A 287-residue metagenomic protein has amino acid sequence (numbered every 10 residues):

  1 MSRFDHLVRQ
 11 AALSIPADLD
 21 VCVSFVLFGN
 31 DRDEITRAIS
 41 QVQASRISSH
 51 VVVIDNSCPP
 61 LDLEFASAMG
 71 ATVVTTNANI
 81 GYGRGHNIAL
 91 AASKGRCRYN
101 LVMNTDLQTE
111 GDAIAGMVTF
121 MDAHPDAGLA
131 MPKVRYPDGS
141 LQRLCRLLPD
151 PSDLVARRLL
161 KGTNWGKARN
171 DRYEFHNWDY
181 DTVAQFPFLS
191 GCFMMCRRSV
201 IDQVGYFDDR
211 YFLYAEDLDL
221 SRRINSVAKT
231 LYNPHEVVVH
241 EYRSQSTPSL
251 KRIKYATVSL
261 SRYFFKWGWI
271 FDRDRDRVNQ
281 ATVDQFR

Functional and structural regions predicted by a protein language model:
S2, D219-R222, S226-R287: Active-site-adjacent helix/loop segment of glycosyltransferases that harbors family-specific signature motifs
N30-A44: Short, well-formed alpha-helical segments that are part of the catalytic scaffolds of diverse glycosyltransferases
V53-L63: A conserved acidic beta->alpha catalytic loop
T76-G95: Glycine-rich, basic loop-to-helix element that forms the pyrophosphate-binding segment of sugar-nucleotide handling
R96-Q108: Short beta-strand-to-loop acidic/aromatic patch adjacent to the donor-nucleotide binding site
Q108-L144: Conserved donor NDP-sugar-binding/catalytic core segment of glycosyltransferases
P149-F186: Short, flexible, basic/aromatic active-site loop/helix in glycosyltransferases
N177-D181, Q185-V237: A short, conserved alpha-helix in the catalytic core of glycosyltransferases
